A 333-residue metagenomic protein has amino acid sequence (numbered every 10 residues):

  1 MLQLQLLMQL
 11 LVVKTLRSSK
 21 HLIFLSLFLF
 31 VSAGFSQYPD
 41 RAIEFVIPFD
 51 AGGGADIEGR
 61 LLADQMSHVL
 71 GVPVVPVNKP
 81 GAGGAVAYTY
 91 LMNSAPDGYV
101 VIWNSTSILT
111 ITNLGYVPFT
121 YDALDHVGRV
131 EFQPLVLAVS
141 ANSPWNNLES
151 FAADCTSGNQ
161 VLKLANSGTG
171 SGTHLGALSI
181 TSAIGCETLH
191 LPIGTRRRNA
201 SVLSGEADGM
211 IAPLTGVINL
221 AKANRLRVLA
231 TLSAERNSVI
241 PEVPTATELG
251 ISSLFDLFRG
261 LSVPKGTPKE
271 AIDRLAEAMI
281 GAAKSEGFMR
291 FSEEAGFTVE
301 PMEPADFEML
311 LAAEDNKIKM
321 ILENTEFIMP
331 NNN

Functional and structural regions predicted by a protein language model:
M8-I23: Bacterial N-terminal signal peptides that target proteins for export
V31-A33: N-terminal signal peptide c-region/cleavage motif recognized by signal peptidases
S36-A123, T169, T173, I184-D208 (+3 more regions): N-terminal (or domain-start) structured segment
D40-A42, A183, E270-N333: An extracytoplasmic/periplasmic, membrane-proximal ligand-sensing/linker region
I43-F45, G52, P76, L91 (+11 more regions): Residue-level signal for nonpolar/aromatic packing positions in well-ordered secondary structure
N93-Y99, T112-R197, I251, F258-F291: Hinge/capping helix and adjacent helix->loop/strand transition within the periplasmic-binding protein
F132, V217-K284, A313-N316, P330-N333: C-terminal lobe and pocket-closing loops of periplasmic/extracytoplasmic Venus-flytrap solute-binding proteins
V161, A165-T169, T173-V243: Ligand-binding pocket segment of bilobal, Venus flytrap-like solute-binding proteins
